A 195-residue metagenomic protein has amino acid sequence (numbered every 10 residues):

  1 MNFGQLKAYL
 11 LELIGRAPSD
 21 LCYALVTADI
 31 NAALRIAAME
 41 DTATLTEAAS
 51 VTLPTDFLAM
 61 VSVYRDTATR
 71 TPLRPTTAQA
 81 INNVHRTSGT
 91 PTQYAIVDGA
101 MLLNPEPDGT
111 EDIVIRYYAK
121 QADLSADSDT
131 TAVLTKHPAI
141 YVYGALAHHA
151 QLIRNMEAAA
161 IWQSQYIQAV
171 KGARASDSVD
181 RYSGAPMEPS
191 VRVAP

Functional and structural regions predicted by a protein language model:
M1-P195: Glycine-enriched, solvent-exposed interface loops adjoining structured elements
